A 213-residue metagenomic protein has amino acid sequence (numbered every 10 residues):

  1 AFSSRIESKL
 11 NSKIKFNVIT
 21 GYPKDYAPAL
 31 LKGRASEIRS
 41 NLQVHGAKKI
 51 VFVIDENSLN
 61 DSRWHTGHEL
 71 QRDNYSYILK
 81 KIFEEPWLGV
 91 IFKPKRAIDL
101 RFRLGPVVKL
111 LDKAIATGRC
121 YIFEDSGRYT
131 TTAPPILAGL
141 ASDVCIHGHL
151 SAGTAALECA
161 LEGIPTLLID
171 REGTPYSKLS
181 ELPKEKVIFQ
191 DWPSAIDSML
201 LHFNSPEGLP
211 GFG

Functional and structural regions predicted by a protein language model:
A1, V18-T20, F52, I91 (+3 more regions): Hydrophobic/aromatic beta-strand patches that form the interior of the parallel beta-sheet core in alpha/beta enzyme
A1-F2, I6-N11, T131-K178: A donor-sugar binding/catalytic signature common to diverse glycosyltransferases and related nucleotide-sugar
A1-L31, D191-S194: Active-site-proximal region of nucleotide-activated glycan assembly enzymes, centered on histidine/acidic-rich loops
I19-T20, C120-T130, K184-H202: Short acidic-hydrophobic, aromatic-tinged amphipathic segments that line or gate anion-handling sites
P23-A116, I122-E124: Conserved catalytic-core segment of nucleotide-activated headgroup transferases in glycan assembly
A27-R34, Y176-P183, D197-L200: Short, charged, surface-exposed secondary-structure boundary motifs
G33-S36, S40, E56-S58, R96 (+1 more regions): C-terminal amphipathic helix plus adjacent low-complexity, charged tail appended to glycosyltransferase catalytic
I91, P106-C145, G163, L167: A compositional/structural signature marking long, glycine- and acidic/polar-rich segments with frequent tryptophans
